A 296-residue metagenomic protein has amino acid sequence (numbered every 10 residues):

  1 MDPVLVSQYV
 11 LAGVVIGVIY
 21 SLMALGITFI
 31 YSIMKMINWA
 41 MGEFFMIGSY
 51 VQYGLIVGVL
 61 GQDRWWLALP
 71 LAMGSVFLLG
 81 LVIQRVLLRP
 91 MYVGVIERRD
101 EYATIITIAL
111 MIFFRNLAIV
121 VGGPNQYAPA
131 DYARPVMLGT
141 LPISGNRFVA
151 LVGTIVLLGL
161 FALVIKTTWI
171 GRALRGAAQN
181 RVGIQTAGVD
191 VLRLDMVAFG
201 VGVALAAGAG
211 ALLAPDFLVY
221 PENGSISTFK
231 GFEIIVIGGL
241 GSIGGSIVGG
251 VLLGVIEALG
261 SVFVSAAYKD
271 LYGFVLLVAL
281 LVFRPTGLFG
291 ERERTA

Functional and structural regions predicted by a protein language model:
M1-M23, V51, Q62-L67, V95-T104 (+3 more regions): Membrane-interfacial amphipathic/re-entrant helices at transmembrane-helix boundaries
D2-A12, V164-I165, W169, D195-I237 (+1 more regions): Inter-helical junctions in multi-pass inner-membrane proteins, predominant in energy-converting antiporter-like
I16, P142-Y220, I243-G249: Helix-loop-helix "hairpin" substructures at the membrane interface of multi-pass membrane proteins
I27-S49, W65, E97-Y102, A173 (+6 more regions): Short, non-helical or kinked segments that cap or interrupt transmembrane helices
A40-V82, V86: Membrane-embedded helix boundary and interhelical linker motif in transport proteins
V76-L78, K230-L253, L276-L281: Hydrophobic alpha-helical transmembrane segments of polytopic membrane proteins
P90-M91, R99-T167, L194-V197, L259 (+2 more regions): Transmembrane helix-bundle core of multi-pass membrane transporters and related energy-transducing complexes
I106, T186, D190-R193, V264-A296: Cytosolic-side transmembrane-helix boundaries in multi-pass membrane proteins
